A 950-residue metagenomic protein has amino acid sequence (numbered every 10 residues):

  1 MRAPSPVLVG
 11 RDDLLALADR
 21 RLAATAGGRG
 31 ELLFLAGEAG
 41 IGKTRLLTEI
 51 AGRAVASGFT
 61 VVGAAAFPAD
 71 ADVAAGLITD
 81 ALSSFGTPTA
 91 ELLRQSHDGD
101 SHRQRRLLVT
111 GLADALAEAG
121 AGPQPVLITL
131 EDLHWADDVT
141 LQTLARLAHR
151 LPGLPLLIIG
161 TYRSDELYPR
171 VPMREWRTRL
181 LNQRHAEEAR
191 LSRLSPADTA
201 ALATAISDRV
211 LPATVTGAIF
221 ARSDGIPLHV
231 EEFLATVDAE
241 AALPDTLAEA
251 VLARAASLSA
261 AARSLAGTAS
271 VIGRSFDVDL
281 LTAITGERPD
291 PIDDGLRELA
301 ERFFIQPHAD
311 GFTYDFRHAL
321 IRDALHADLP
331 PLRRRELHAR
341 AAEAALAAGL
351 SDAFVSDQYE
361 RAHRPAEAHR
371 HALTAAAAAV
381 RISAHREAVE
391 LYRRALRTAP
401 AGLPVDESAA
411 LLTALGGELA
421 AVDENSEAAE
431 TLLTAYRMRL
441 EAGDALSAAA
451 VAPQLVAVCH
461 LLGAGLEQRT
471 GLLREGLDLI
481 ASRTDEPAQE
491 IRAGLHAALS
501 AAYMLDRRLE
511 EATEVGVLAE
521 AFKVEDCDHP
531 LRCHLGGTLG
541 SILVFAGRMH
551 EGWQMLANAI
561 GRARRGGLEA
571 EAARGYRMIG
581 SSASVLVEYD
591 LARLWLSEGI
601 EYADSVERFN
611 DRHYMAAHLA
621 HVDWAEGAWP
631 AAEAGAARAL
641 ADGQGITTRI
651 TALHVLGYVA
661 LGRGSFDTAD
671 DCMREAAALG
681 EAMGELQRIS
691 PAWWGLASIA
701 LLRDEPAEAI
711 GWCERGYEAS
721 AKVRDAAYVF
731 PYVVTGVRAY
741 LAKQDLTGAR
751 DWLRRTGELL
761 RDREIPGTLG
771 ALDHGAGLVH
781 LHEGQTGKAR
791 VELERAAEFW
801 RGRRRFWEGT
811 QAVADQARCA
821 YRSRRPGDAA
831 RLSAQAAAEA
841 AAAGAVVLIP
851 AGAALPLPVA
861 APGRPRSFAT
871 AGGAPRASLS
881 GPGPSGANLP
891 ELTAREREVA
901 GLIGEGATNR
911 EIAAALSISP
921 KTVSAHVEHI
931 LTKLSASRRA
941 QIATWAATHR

Functional and structural regions predicted by a protein language model:
M1-A23, P88-D98, A200, P244-A248 (+1 more regions): Conserved adenine-nucleotide phosphate-binding loops and their immediately adjacent elements
R2, I41, E49, D80 (+5 more regions): Short secondary-structure boundary elements
V7, I41, L46-V126, W135 (+2 more regions): Conserved phosphate-binding/catalytic loops and adjacent sensor/switch elements of nucleotide-binding enzymes, spanning
R29-G30, V73, F276, G311-F312 (+17 more regions): Alpha-solenoid helical repeat architecture
G30-L32, L46-I50, A136, S275-D277 (+12 more regions): Extended alpha-helical scaffolding segments used for macromolecular assembly and cargo binding
A51, V55-S57, E91, A213 (+3 more regions): Internal alpha-solenoid helical repeat scaffolds
L107, P152-V215, H229-E232, T246: Alpha-helical sensor/transducer elements of the RecA-like P-loop NTPase core
T870-E928, T932-S937, Q941-R950: Helix-turn-helix DNA-binding segment
